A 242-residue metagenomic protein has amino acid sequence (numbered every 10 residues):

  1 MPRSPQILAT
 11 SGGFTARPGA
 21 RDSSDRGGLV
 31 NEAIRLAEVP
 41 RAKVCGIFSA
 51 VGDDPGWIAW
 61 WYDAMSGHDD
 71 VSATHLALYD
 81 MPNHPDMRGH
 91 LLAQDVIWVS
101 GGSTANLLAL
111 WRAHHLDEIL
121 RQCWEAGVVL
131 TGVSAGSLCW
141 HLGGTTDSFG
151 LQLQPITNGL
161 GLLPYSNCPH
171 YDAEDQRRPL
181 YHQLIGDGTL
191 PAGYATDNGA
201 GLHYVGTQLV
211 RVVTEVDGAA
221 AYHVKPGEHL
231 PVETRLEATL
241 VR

Functional and structural regions predicted by a protein language model:
M1-P40, I47-A59, D63-G67, G144-T146 (+1 more regions): C-terminal and late-domain segments of enzyme folds
A9, H75-L76, W98-V99, L130-V133 (+1 more regions): General beta-strand structural signal in soluble alpha/beta enzymes
A16, A105-N106, S137-W140: Short gly/pro/ser/thr-enriched loop/turn and capping motifs at secondary-structure boundaries
G28, W60, G89-L91, R112-E118 (+1 more regions): Charged helix-capping and loop-helix junction motifs
C45-N106: Portal/gating segments that form or line small-molecule/metal binding sites
L92-A93, A126, L162: Alpha-helix C-terminal capping/helix-to-coil transition sites in glycosyltransferase folds
W98-G101, L120-G143: Catalytic nucleophile loop
T104-H114: Glycine/threonine-rich flexible loop motifs
